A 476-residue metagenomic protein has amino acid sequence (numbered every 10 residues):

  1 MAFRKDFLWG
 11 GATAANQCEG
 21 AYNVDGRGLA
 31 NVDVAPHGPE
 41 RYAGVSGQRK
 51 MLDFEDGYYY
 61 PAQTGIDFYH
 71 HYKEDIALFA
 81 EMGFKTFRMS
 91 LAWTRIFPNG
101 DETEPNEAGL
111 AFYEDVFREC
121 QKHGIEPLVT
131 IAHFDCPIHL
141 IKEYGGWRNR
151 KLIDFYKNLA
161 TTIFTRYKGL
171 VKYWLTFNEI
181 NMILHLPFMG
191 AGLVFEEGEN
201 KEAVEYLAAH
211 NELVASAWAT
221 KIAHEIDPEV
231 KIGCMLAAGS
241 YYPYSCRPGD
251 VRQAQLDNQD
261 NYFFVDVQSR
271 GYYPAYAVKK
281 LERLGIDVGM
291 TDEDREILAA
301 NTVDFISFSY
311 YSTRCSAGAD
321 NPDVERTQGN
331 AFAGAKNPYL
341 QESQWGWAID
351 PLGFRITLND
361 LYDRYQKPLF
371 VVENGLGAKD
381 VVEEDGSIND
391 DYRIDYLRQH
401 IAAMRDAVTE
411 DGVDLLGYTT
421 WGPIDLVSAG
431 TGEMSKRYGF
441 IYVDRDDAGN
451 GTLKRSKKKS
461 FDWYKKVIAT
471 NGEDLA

Functional and structural regions predicted by a protein language model:
M1-D56, N99-D101, L110-A476: Active-site region of glycoside hydrolase catalytic domains
G57-H71, G146-R150: Active-site mouth loops of central-metabolism enzymes
A62, Y69, G100-T103, Q344: Short, flexible active-site loop motifs that bind/organize anionic cofactors or intermediates
G65-A77, P98, G109: Internal amphipathic alpha-helical repeat/solenoid segments
H71-A92, A300-I306: Catalytic domains of carbohydrate-active enzymes, especially glycoside hydrolases
K85, T94-I96, F134-C136: A short acidic, glycine/proline-enriched capping/turn motif at secondary-structure boundaries, especially helix N-cap
L91-P105: Glycine-rich, proline-tolerant flexible connector loops at the mouths of alpha/beta enzymes
